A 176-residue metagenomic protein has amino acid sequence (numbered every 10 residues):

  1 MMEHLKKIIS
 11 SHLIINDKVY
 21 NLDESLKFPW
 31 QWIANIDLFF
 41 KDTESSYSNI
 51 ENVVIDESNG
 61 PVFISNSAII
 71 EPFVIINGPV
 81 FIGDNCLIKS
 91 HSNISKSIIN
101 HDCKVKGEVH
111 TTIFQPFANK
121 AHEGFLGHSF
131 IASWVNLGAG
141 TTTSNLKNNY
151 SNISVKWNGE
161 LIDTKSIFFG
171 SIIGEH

Functional and structural regions predicted by a protein language model:
M1-Y47: Terminal amphipathic alpha-helical/low-complexity segments used for targeting or macromolecular assembly
S45-H176: Structural signal for interior beta-strand "rungs" in well-ordered beta-sheet cores of soluble enzyme domains
